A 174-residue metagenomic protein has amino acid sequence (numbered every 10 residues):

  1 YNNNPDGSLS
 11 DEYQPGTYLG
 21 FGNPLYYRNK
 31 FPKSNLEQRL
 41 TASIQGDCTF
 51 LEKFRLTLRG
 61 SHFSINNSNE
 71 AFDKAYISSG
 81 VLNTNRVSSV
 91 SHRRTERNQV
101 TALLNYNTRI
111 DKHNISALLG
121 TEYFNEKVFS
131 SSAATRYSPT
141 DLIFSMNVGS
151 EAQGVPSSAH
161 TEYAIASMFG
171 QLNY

Functional and structural regions predicted by a protein language model:
Y1-R39, T57-S167: Surface-exposed loop/interface segments of Gram-negative outer-membrane beta-barrel transport/assembly proteins
A42-C48, A102-Y106, G170-Y174: Residues on the lipid-exposed face of transmembrane beta-strands in outer-membrane beta-barrel proteins
C48-E52, T108-D111: Outer-membrane beta-barrel strand-turn architecture
